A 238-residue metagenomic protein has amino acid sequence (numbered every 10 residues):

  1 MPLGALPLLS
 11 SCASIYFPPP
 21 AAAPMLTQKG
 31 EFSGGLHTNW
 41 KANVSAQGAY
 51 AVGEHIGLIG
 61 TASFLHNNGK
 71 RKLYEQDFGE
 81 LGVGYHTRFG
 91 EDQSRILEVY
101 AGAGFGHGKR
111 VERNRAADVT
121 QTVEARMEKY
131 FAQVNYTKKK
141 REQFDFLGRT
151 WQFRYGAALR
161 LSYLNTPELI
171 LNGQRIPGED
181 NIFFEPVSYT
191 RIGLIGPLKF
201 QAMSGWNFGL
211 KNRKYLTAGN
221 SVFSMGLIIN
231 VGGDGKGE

Functional and structural regions predicted by a protein language model:
M1-C12: Sec-dependent bacterial lipoprotein signal peptides
C12-N67, G232: Short glycine/proline- and aromatic-enriched beta-strand/turn motifs that initiate or cap beta-hairpins
L26-G34, A42, E54-I56, E91-V99 (+3 more regions): Outer-envelope beta-barrel architecture signal
G34-Q47, L65-Q76, E91, D180-I182 (+1 more regions): Solvent-exposed loop/turn segments connecting transmembrane beta-strands in outer-membrane beta-barrel proteins
Y50, H55-I56, T61-L161: Gram-negative (and chloroplast) outer-membrane scaffold detector with strong preference for beta-barrel transmembrane
K109-E238: Outer-membrane beta-barrel transmembrane domain signature
